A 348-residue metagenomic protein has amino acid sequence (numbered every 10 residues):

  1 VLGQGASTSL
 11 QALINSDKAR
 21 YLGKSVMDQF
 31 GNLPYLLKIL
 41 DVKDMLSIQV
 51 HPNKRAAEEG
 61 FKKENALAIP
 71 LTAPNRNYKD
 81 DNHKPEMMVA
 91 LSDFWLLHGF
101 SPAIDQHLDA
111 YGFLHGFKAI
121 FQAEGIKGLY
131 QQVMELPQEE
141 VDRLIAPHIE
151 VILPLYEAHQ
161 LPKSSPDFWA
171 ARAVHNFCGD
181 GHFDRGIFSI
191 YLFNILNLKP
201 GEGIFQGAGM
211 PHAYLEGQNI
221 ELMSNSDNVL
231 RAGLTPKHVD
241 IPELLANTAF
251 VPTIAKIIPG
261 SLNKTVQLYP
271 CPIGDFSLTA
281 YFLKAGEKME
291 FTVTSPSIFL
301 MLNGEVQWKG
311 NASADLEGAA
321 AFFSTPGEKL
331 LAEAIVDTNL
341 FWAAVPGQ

Functional and structural regions predicted by a protein language model:
V1-Q160, P236-I254, L278-A280: Transition-metal
L2-G5, L10-V26, F30-L33, F100 (+3 more regions): A short beta-strand-loop-beta hairpin characteristic of the jelly-roll/cupin
I39-K43, V50, N82-F94, N197 (+4 more regions): Short, conserved beta-strand element in jelly-roll/cupin
L40, I195-F205, M210-L215, I220 (+1 more regions): Short acidic-glycine-tyrosine-enriched beta hairpin
L46, M87-F94, G217-P236, F276 (+2 more regions): A short hydrophobic beta-strand segment most commonly corresponding to one strand of the jelly-roll/cupin
I48-Q49, A57, Q206, H212-E216 (+5 more regions): Short beta-strand His + acidic residue motifs that chelate non-heme Fe in jelly-roll/DSBH and cupin folds
Q218-L268: C-terminal, non-catalytic macromolecule-binding modules
L262-K264, S277-V293, P326: Conserved short histidine dyad/triad with adjacent acidic residue
